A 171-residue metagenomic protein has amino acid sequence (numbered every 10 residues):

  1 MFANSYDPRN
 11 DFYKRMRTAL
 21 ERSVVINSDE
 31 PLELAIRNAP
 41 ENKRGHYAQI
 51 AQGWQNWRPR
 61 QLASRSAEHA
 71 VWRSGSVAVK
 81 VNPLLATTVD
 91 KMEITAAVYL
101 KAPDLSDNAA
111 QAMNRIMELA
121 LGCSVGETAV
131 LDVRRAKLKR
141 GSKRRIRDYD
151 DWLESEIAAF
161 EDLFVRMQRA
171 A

Functional and structural regions predicted by a protein language model:
M1-P40: A structured, charge-rich N-terminal accessory region that forms the first stable segment of a protein and links
L20, V24, I50-R58, I116-S124 (+1 more regions): Hydrophobic, Leu/Ile/Phe/Ala-enriched alpha-helical segments that form helix-helix packing faces
I36-A67: Acidic-basic catalytic patches of nuclease active cores, encompassing PD-(D/E)XK and other metal-cofactor nuclease
Q61, A70-A78, L119: Surface segments flanking catalytic/ligand-binding clefts of nucleic-acid enzymes
A67-W72, T87: Short acidic-hydrophobic surface loop/beta-edge motif
S76-T95: Active-site beta-strand-loop-beta-strand hairpin of nuclease catalytic cores that positions key catalytic residues
A97-D107: Short beta-strand-loop-alpha-helix junction that forms the active-site gateway of nucleic-acid-processing nucleases
Q111-A171: Accessory, usually C-terminal, subdomains that scaffold auxiliary metal cofactors
